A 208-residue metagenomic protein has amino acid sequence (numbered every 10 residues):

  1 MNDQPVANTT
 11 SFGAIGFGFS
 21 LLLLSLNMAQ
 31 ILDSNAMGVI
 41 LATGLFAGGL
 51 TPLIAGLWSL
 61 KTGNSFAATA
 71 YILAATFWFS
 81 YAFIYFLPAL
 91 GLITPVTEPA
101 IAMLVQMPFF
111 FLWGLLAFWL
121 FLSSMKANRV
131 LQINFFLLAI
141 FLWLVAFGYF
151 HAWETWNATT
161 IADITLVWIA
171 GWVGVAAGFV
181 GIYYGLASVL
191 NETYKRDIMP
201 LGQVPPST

Functional and structural regions predicted by a protein language model:
M1-A55, S59: N-terminal topogenic module of multi-pass integral membrane proteins
M1-N8, L21, N191-T208: Extramembrane terminal tails and long inter-domain/linker segments of multi-pass membrane proteins
M1-V6, N27-G38, N64-A67, G91-A102 (+1 more regions): Short juxtamembrane and helix-loop transition motifs at transmembrane-helix boundaries in membrane proteins
A36-G48, E98-L112, W172-V175: Structural signature of hydrophobic alpha-helical transmembrane segments
P52-T62, W119-K126, S188: C-terminal ends of transmembrane helices
L53-Y81: Hydrophobic/aromatic-rich structural module bridging two neighboring secondary-structure elements via a short loop
A75-V96: C-terminal halves and exits of single transmembrane alpha-helices
Q106-L122, R129-W156, A162-A187: Alpha-helical membrane segments in multi-pass integral membrane proteins
